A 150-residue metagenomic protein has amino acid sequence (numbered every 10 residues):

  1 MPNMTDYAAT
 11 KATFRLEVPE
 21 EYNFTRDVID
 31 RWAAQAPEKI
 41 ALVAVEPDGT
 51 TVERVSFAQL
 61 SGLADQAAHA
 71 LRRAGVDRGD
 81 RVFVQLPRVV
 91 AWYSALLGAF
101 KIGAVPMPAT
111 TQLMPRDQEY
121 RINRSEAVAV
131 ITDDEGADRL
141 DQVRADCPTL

Functional and structural regions predicted by a protein language model:
M1-E20: Short, charged, surface-exposed hinge/linker loops at domain edges that act as mobile lids or interdomain connectors
P2-N3, E20-V43: A short N-terminal helical cap/helix-turn-helix that marks the beginning of AMP-binding/adenylate-forming
N23, R54, I131: Short aromatic/basic micro-patch
E38-L96, M114-E119: Conserved AMP-binding/adenylate-forming core of the ANL superfamily
H69, R73-A74, L97, K101-L150: Structural core segment of the AMP-binding/adenylate-forming
